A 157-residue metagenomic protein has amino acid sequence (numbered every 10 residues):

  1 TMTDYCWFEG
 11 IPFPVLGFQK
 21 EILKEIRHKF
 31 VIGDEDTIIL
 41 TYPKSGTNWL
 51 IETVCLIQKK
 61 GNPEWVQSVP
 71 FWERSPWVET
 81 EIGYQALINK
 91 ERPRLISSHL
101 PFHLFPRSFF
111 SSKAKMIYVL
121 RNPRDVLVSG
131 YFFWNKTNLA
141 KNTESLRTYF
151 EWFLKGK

Functional and structural regions predicted by a protein language model:
T1-K157: PAPS-dependent sulfotransferase catalytic domain
